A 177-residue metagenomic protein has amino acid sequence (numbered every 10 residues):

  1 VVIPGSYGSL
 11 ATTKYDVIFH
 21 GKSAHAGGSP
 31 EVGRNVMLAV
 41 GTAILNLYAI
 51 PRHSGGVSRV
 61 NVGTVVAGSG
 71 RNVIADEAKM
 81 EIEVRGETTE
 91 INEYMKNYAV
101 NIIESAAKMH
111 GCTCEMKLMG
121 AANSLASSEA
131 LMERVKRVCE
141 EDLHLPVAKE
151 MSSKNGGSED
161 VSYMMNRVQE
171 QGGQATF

Functional and structural regions predicted by a protein language model:
V1-S127, G156: Midchain, well-structured core segments that form catalytic/ion-binding scaffolds
H53, M109, E141-D142, R167 (+1 more regions): Alpha-helix C-cap/termination motif
E83, K96, V100, E104 (+4 more regions): Generic hydrophobic alpha-helical scaffold/packing signal
C112-M116, E140-N155: C-terminal helix-coil-helix/basic helical segment that borders enzyme active sites and/or dimer interfaces and provides
L125-D142: Short, low-order "capping/linker" segments at domain edges
A148-F177: Zn-dependent metallopeptidase/amidohydrolase metal-coordination segment
